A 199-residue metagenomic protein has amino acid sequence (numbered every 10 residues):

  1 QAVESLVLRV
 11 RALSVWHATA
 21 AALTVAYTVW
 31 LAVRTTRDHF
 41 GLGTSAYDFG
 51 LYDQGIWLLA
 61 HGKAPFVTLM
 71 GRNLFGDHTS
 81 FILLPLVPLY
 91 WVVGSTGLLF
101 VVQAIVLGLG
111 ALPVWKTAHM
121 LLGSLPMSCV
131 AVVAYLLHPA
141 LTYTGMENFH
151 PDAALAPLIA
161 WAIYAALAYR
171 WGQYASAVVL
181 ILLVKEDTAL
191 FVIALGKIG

Functional and structural regions predicted by a protein language model:
A2-L6, V10, F191-G199: Perimembrane helix-loop-helix junctions
W16-A46: Transmembrane signal-anchor helices characteristic of membrane glycosylation enzymes that use polyprenol
A22, L84, V92-L112, C129-V132: Loop-to-helix entry region of an early transmembrane alpha helix in multi-pass inner-membrane enzymes
D48-L74, F81-I82: Extracytosolic helix-loop segments that constitute the early lumenal/periplasmic catalytic or substrate-binding loops
I105-L137, A156-P157, G172-S176: Transmembrane-helix signature of polytopic, membrane-embedded enzymes that assemble or transfer cell-envelope glycans
T144-D152: Short acidic/glycine- and proline-prone juxtamembrane loop motifs at membrane-interface regions of multi-pass membrane
A154, A160-Q173: Membrane-interface transmembrane helices that cradle and orient dolichyl/undecaprenyl
